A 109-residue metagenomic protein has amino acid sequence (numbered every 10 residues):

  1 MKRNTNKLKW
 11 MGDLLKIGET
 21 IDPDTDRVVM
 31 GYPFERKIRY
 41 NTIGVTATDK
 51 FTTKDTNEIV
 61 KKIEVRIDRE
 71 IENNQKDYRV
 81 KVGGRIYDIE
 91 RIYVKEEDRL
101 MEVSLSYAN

Functional and structural regions predicted by a protein language model:
M1-T25: Active-site-proximal polar cores
E19, R27-N109: Short, conserved turn/kink motifs that form compact alpha/beta structural patches or helix kinks used as
